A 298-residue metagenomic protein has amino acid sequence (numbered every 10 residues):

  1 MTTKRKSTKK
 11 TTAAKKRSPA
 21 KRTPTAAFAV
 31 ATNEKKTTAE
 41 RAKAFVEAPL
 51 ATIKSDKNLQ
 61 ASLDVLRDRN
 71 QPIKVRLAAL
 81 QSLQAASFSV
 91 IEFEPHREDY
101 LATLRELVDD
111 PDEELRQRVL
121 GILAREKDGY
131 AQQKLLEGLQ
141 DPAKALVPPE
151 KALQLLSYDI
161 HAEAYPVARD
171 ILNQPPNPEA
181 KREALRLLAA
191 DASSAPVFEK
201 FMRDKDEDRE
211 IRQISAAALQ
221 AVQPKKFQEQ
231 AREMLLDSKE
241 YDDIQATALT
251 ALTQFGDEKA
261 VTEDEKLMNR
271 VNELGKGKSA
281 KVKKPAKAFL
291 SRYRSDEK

Functional and structural regions predicted by a protein language model:
M1, E297-K298: Short, solvent-exposed mixed-charge patches
M1-T2, F28: Sec-dependent N-terminal signal peptides of Gram-negative exported proteins
T3-R22: Intrinsically disordered, polybasic Lys/Arg-rich low-complexity tracts
K21-R67: N-terminal "cap/leader" segments of large eukaryotic alpha-helical scaffolds
P24, S55-Q60, H96-L101, Q132 (+4 more regions): Core helices of alpha-solenoid repeat scaffolds
V30-E34, L63-R69, A102-P111, K134-P142 (+5 more regions): Alpha-solenoid HEAT/Armadillo-like helical repeat scaffolds in large eukaryotic proteins
T38-S55, I73-P95, E106-D109, E114-D128 (+9 more regions): Structural detector for internal amphipathic alpha-helices that build alpha-solenoid repeat scaffolds
